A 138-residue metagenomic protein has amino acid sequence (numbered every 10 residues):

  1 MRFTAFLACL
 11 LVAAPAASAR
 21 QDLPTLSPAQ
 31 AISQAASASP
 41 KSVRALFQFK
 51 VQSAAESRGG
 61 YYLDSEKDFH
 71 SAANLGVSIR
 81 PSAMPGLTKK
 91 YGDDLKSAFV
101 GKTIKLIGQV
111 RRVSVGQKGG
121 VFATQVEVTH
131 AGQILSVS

Functional and structural regions predicted by a protein language model:
M1-A5: Positively charged n-region of N-terminal signal peptides that target proteins for export
A13-A16: N-terminal signal peptide c-region/cleavage motif recognized by signal peptidases
R20-S138: OB-fold single-stranded nucleic acid-binding module
